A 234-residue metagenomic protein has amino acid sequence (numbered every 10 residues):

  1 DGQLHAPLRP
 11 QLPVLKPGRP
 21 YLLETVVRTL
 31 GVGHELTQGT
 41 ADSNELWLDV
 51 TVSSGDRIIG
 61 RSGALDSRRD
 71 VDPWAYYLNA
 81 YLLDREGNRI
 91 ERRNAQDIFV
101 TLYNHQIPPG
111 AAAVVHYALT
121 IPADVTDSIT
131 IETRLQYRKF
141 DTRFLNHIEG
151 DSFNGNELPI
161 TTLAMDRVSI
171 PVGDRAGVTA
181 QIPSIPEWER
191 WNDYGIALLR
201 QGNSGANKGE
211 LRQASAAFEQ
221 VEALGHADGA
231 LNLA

Functional and structural regions predicted by a protein language model:
D1-R200: Short, conserved sequence motifs used for protein processing/export or organelle targeting and for catalysis
P186-L224, D228-N232: Alpha-helical segment of the N-proximal tetratricopeptide repeat
